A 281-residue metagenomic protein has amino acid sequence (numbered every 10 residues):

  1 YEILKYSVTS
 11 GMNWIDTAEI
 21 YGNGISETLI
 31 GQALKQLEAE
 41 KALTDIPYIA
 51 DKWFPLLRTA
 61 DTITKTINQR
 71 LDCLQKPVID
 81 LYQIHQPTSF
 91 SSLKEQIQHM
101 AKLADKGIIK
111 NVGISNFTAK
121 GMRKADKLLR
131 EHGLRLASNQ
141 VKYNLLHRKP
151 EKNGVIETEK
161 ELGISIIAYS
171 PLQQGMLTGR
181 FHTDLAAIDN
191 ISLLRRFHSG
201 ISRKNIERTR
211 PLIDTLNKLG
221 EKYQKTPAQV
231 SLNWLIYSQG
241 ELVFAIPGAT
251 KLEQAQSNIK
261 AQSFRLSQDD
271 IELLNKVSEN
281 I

Functional and structural regions predicted by a protein language model:
Y1-P47, D105, A186, N190 (+1 more regions): N-terminal binding-site loop/beta-alpha segment at the start of enzyme catalytic domains that lines or forms
Y1-S7, T59-L74, L93, M122-D126: Short, acidic/polar
T9, G31-T44, N68-K76, A101-A104 (+1 more regions): Acidic (Asp/Glu)-rich catalytic clusters
S10, D45, D61, L74-P77 (+4 more regions): Structured loop/turn residues at beta-strand edges in well-structured enzyme cores
I15, I79, V112: Glycine-centered flexible beta-alpha turn that most often forms the glycine-rich phosphate-binding loop
L43-L57, L81-I84, Q140-Y143: A short, structured active-site edge motif that brings together acidic residues
D72-S92: Active-site groove signature of glycoside hydrolases
P87-I281: Beta/alpha (TIM)-barrel catalytic core signal, keyed to glycine-rich beta->alpha loops juxtaposed to Asp/Glu that bind
